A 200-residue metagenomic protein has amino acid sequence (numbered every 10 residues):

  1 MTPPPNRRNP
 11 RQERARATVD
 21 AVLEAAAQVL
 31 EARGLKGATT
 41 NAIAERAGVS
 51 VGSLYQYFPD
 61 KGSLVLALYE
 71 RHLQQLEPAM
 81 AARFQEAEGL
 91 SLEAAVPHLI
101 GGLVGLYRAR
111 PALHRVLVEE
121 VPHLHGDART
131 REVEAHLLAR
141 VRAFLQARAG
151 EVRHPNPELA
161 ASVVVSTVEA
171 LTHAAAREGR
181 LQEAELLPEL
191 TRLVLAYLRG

Functional and structural regions predicted by a protein language model:
M1-A17: N-terminal intrinsically disordered/low-complexity leader segments
A15-A26, I43, L68-M80: Generic hydrophobic, amphipathic alpha-helix propensity
A17, A21, V29-S63: Helix-turn-helix
K36-G37, V152-P155: Short, charged helix-capping/linker segments at alpha-helix termini
Q74-P78, A94-A109, H125-G150, E158-S162 (+2 more regions): Amphipathic alpha-helical packing segments from all-alpha helical-bundle domains
M80-E88, H114-V121, R148, A175-G179: Secondary-structure edge/capping motif, primarily at the C-terminal ends of alpha-helices and the immediately following
V104-H125, R142, A170-R177: Amphipathic alpha-helical segments used for helix-helix packing
L106, A143-R148, V165-E183, L195-G200: Amphipathic C-terminal alpha-helical segment
